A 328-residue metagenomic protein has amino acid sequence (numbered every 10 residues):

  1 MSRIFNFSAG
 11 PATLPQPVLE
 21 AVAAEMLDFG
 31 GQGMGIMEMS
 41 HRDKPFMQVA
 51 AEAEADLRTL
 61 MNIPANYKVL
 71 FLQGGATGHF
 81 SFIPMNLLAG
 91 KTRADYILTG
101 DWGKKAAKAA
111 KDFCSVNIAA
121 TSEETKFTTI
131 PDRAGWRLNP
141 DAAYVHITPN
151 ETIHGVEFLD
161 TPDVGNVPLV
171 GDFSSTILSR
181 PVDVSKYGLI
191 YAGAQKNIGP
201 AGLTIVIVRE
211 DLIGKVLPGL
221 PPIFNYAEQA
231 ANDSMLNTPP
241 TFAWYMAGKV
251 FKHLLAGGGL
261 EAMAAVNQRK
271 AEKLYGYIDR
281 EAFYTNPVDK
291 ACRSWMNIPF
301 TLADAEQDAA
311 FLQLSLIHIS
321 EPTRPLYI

Functional and structural regions predicted by a protein language model:
R3-E54: A glycine-/small-polar-enriched, mobile loop at the entrance of the PLP active site in fold-type I
G10, A110, T121-I177: Active-site phosphate-binding strand-loop segment of PLP-dependent enzymes
P15, A194-Y275: Active-site C-terminal subdomain of aminotransferase-like
G33-H79, N86, D101, A109: Conserved N-terminal alpha-helix of the aminotransferase class I/II PLP-enzyme fold
T77-V145: PLP-dependent aminotransferase-like
V170, V184-Q195: Conserved active-site segment immediately N-terminal to the catalytic lysine that forms the internal aldimine
Y284-L314: Conserved PLP-binding catalytic core of the aspartate aminotransferase-like
I317-I328: Single conserved hydrophobic/aromatic residue that forms the stacking wall/gate of nucleotide- or nucleobase-binding
